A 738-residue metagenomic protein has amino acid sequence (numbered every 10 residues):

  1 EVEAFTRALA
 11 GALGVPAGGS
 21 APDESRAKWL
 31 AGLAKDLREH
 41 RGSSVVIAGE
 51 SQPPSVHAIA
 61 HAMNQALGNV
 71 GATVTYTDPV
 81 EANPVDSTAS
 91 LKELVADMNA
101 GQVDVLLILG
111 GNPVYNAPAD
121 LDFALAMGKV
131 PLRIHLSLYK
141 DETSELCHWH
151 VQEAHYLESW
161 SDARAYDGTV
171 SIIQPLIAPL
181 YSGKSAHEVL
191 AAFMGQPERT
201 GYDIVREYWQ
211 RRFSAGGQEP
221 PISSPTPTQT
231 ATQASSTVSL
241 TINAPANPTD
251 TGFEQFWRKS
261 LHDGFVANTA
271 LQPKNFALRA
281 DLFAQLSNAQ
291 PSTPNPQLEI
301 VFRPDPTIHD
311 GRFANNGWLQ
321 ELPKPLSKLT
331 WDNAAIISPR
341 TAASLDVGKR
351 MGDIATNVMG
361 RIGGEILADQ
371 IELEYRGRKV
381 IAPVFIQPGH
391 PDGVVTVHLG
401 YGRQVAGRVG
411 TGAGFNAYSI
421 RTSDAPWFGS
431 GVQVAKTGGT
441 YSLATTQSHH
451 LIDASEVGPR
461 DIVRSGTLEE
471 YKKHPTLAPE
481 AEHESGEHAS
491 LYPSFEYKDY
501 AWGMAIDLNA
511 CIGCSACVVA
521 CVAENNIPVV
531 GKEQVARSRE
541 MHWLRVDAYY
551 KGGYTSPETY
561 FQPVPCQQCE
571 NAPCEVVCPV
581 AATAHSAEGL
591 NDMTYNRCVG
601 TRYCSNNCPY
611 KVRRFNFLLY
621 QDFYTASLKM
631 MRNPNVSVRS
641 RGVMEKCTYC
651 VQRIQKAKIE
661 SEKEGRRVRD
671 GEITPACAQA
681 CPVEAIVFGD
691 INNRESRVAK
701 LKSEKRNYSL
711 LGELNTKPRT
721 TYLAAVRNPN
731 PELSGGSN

Functional and structural regions predicted by a protein language model:
E1-S51, A62, N69, Q196: Long, well-ordered, tryptophan-enriched scaffold segments
G14, S185-R212: Non-catalytic, well-ordered alpha-helical segments in soluble enzyme domains
H40-L107, P306: Acidic catalytic cores of enzymes that act on phosphate-bearing nucleotides/polynucleotides
R41-S43, T169-I177, E558-Q562, K629-R632: Flexible glycine/proline-enriched surface loops and loop-helix/loop-strand junctions
H57-I59, A66-G68, S90-I108, A119-D120 (+9 more regions): Long hydrophobic segments that form regular secondary structure
D78-P79, K92-L180, R211-H542: A cross-kingdom feature strongest in bacterial/archaeal respiratory oxidoreductases
N112, D120-D141, P175-H187, A191 (+11 more regions): Phosphate/diphosphate-binding loops
R421-N738: Non-ligating segments of multi-cofactor redox enzymes
